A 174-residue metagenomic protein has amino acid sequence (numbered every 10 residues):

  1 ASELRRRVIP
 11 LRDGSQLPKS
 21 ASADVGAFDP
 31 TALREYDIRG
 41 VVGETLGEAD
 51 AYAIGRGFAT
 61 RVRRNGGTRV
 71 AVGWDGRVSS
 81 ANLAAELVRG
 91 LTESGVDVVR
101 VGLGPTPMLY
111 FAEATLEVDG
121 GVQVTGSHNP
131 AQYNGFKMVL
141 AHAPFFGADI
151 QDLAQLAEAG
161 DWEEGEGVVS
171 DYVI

Functional and structural regions predicted by a protein language model:
R6, T60-R64, V96, Q155-W162: Generic secondary-structure signature for well-ordered alpha-helical cores
V8-R89, E93-S94, V169-I174: An N-terminal, well-structured beta->alpha segment
D24, N134-I174: Gly/Ser/Thr-enriched, mixed-charge loops and adjacent short helices that form phosphate/oxyanion-binding elements
D29-R39, G43, G121, P130-F136 (+3 more regions): Generic secondary-structure boundary/loop-capping signal
G43-L46, V101, F145: Pocket-edge positions in alpha/beta enzyme catalytic cores
Y52-T60, P107, F111, Q151: Short, contiguous clusters of charged residues that form electrostatic/catalytic patches at enzyme active sites, used
G66-A141: Ferredoxin-reductase
